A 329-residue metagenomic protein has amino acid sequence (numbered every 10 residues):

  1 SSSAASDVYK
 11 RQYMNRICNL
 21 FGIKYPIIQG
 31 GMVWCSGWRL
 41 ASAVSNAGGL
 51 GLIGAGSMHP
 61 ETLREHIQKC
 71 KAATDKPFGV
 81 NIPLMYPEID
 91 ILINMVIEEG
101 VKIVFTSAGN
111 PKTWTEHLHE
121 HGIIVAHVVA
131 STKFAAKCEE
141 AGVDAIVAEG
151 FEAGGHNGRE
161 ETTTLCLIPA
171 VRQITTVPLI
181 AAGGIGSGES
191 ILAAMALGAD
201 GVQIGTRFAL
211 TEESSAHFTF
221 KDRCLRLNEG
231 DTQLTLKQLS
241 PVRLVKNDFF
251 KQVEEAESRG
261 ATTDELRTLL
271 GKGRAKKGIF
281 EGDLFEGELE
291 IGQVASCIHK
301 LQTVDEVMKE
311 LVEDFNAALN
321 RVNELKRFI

Functional and structural regions predicted by a protein language model:
S1-K10: Single conserved hydrophobic/aromatic residue that forms the stacking wall/gate of nucleotide- or nucleobase-binding
A4-A5, A41, A135-C138, A181 (+2 more regions): Small-residue (primarily alanine) positions within well-ordered alpha-helices, especially packing/interaction faces
K10-R11, I329: Short, low-complexity, intrinsically disordered N-terminal peptides in bacterial proteins
R11-P178: Active-site entrance/lid segments in N-terminal catalytic domains of soluble metabolic enzymes
M32, G184-I185: Active-site metal-binding loops of divalent metal-dependent hydrolases
V128, G183-G184: Conserved acidic functional residues
G158-I180, G186-I329: Conserved active-site-proximal phosphate/metal-binding subdomains
